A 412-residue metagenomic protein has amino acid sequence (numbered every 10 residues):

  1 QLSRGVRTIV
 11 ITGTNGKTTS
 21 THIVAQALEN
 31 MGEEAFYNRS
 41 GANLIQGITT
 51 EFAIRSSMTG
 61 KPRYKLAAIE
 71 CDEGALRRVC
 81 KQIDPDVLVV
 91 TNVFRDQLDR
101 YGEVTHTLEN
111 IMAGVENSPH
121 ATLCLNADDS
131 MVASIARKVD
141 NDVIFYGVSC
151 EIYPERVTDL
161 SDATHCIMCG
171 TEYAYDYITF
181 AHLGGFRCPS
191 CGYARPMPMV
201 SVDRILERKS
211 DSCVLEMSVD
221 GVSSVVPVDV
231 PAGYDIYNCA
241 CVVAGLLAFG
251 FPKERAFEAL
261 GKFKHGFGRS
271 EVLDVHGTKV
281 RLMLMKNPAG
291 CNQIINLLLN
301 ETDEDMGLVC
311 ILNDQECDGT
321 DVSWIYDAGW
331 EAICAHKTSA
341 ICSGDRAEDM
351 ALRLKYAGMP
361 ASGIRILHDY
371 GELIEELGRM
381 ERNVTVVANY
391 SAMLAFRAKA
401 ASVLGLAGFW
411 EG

Functional and structural regions predicted by a protein language model:
Q1-G147, E155-H165: Phosphate-binding loop of NTP-binding sites
S20-T21, G47, R78-V79, D99-R100 (+8 more regions): Short glycine-/acidic-enriched loop or helix-start segments at secondary-structure transitions that form or flank
V24, L28, I48-F52, C239-F249 (+1 more regions): Buried hydrophobic packing segments
E34, D86-V87, A121-T122, D142 (+4 more regions): Residues at the starts of beta-strands that form the adenosine-phosphate
R39, N92, Y146-S149, L312 (+2 more regions): Residues at the C-termini of beta-strands that transition into short coil/loop
E70, T91, C124, N238 (+3 more regions): Residue-level signal for inorganic ion chemistry
I144-P288: Adenine nucleotide phosphate-binding catalytic loops in nucleotide-utilizing enzymes
A163, G170, L183-G192, A244-F251 (+1 more regions): ATP-dependent carboxylate-amine ligase
